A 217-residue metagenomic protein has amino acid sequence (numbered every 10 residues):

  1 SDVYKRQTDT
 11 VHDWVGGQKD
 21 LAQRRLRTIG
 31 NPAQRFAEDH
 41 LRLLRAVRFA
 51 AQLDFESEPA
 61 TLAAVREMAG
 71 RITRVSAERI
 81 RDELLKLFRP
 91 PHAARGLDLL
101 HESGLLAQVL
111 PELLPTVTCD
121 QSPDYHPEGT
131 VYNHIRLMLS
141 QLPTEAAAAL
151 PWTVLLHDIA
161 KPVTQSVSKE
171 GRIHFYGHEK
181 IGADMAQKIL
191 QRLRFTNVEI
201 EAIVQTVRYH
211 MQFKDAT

Functional and structural regions predicted by a protein language model:
S1-L155, I159-G177, I181-E201, Y209 (+1 more regions): Glycine- and charge-enriched loop/helix tracts that form the active or gating conduit in phosphate/cation-handling
